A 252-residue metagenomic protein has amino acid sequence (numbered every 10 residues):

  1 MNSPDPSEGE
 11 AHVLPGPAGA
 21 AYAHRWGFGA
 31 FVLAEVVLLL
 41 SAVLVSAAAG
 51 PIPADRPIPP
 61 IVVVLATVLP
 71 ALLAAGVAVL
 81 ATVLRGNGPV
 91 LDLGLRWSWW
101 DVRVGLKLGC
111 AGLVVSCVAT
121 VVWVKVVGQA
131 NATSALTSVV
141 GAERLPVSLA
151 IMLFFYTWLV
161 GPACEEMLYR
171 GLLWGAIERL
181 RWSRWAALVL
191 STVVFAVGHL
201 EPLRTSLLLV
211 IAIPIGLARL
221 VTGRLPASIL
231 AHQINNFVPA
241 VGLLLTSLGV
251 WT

Functional and structural regions predicted by a protein language model:
M1-V104, C117, V126, F237-T252: N-terminal, membrane-interfacial amphipathic/helix-forming hydrophobic leader that caps and precedes the first
F31, D101-G109, L153-L159: Residue-level signature of transmembrane alpha-helical cores of multipass secondary-active transporters and flippases
L33, V37, T133-A135, Y169 (+1 more regions): Membrane-associated alpha-helix detector
A42-G50, N87, T120-V124, R170-G171 (+3 more regions): Short helix-terminus and kink motifs of transmembrane alpha helices, predominantly at the cytoplasmic interface
A54-D55, G94, V127-A132, A176-W185: Membrane interface segments of multi-pass transport proteins and intramembrane proteases
R96-W97, A135-G141: Interhelical loops and loop-helix junctions of multi-pass membrane transporters/channels
A111-S134: Transmembrane alpha-helix/helix-exit interface in multi-pass inner-membrane proteins
V114-C117, S138-T252: Transmembrane helix-loop-helix hairpins at the membrane interface of multi-pass integral membrane proteins
